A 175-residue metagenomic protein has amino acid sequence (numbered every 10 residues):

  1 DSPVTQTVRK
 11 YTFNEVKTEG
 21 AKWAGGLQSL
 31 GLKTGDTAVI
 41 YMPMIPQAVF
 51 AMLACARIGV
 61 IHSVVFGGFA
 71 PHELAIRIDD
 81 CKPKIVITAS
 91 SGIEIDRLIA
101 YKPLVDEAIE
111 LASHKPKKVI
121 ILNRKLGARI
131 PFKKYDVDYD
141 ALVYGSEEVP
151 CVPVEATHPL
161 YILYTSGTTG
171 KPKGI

Functional and structural regions predicted by a protein language model:
D1-L53, P131-K134, D138-D140: Conserved AMP-binding/adenylate-forming core of the ANL superfamily
Q6-R9, I93-R97, I130, C151 (+1 more regions): A generic structural signal for short coil/turn motifs at secondary-structure boundaries
A21-G25, D79, G170: Solvent-exposed alpha-helix faces
K33, I61, K171-P172: Short coil/turn motifs that cap or connect alpha-helices
A38, C55, P159, T165-T168: Conserved S/T- and glycine-rich ATP-binding loop of Class I adenylate-forming
R57-Y139: Structural core segment of the AMP-binding/adenylate-forming
V119-L122, P131-Y164, K171: Conserved pre-ATP/AMP-binding loop-to-beta segment of ANL
